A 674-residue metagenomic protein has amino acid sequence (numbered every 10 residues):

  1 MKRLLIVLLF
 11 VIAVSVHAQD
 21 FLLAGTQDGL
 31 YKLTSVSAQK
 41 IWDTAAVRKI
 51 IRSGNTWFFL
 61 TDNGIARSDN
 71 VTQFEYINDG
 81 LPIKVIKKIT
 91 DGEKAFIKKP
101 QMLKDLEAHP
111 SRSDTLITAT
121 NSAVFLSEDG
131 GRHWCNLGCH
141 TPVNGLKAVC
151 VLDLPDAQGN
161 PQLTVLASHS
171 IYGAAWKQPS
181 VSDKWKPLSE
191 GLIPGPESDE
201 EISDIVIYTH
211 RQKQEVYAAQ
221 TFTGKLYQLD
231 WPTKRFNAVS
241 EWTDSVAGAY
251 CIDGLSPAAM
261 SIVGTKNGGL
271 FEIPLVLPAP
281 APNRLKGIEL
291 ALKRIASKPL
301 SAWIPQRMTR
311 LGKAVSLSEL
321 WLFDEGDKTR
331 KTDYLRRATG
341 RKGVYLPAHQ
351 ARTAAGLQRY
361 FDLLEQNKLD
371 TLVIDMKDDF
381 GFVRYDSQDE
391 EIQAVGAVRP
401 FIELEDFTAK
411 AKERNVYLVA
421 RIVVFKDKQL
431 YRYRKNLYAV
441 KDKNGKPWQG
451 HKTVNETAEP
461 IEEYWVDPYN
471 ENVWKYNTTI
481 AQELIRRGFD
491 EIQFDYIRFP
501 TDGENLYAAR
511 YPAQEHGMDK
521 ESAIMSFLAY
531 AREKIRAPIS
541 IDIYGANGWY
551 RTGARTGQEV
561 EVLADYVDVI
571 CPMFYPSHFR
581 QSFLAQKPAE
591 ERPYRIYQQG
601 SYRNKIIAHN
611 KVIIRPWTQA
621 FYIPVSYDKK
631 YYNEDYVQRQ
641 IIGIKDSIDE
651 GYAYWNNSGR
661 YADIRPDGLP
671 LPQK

Functional and structural regions predicted by a protein language model:
Q19, Q27, Q39-G54, N78-R112 (+5 more regions): Short coil-to-beta transitions that initiate beta-strands within beta-rich domains
L33, R67-S68, S127-E128, K177-Q178 (+2 more regions): Conserved Ser/Thr-centered positions that define the repeating blades of beta-propeller domains
S318, V567-Q581, E590-Q598, R603-N604 (+1 more regions): Substrate-binding cleft of secreted/luminal carbohydrate-active enzymes
T332-R352, F425-R486: Active-site-adjacent "subsite" loops/lids of carbohydrate-active enzymes
Y345, Y417-D427, Q493-F494, K520-T556 (+1 more regions): Aromatic-lined carbohydrate-recognition surfaces of secreted/lumenal glycan-active proteins
Q358-G381, R486-E491, V569, S647-E650: Catalytic domains of carbohydrate-active enzymes, especially glycoside hydrolases
L372, A411, N477, L484 (+3 more regions): Conserved, mostly hydrophobic/aromatic
Y385-V395, D427-E456, P500-E515: Aromatic- and acidic-residue-enriched segments that line the glycan-binding/catalytic groove of carbohydrate-active
